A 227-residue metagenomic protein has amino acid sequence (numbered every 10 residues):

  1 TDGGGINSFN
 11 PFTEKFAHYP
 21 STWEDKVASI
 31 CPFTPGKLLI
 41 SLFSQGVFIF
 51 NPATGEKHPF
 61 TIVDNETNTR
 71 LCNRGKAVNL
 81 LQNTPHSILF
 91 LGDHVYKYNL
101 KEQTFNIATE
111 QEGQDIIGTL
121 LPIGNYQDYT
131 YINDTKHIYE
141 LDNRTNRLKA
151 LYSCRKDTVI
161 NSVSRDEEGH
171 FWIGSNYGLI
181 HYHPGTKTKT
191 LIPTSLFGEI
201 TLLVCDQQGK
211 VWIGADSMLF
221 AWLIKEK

Functional and structural regions predicted by a protein language model:
T1-K227: Carboxylate-rich, polar loop motifs that coordinate divalent cations or form catalytic acidic clusters
